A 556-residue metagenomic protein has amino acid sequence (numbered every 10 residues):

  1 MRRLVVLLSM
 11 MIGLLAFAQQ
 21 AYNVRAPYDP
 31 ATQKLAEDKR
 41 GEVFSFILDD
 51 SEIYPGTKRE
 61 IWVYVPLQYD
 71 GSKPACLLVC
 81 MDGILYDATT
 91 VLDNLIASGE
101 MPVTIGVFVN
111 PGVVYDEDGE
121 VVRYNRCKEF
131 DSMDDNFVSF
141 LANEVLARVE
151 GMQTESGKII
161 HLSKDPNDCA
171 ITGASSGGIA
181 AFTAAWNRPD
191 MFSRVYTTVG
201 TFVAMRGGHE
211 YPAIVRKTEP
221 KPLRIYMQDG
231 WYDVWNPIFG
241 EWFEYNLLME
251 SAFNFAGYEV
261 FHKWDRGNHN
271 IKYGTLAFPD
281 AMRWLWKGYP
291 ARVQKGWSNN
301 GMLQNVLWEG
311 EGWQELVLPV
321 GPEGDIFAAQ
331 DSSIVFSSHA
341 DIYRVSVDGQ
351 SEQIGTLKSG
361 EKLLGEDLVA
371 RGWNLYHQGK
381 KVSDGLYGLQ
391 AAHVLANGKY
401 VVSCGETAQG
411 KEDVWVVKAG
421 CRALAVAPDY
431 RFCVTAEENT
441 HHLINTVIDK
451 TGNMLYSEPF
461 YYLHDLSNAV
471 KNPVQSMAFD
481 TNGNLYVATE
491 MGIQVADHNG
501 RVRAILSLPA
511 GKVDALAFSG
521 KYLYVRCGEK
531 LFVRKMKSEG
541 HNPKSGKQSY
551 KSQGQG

Functional and structural regions predicted by a protein language model:
S9-A18: Hydrophobic h-region of N-terminal signal peptides that target proteins for export in Gram-negative bacteria
Q19-W297: Non-catalytic cap/lid and distal C-terminal segments of serine-dependent acyl enzymes
P111, H339, G372-N374, C404-G405 (+5 more regions): Short loop/turn segments immediately following the C-termini of beta-strands
V293-G312, C404-A408, G452-M454, K544 (+1 more regions): Blade/loop signatures of beta-propeller domains
N299-M302, G312-A340: Beta-strand-rich domains and repeat architectures in extracellular enzymes and scaffolds, especially beta-propellers
Q314-V317, E352-L357, V382-G385, W415 (+3 more regions): Beta-propeller fold detector
P319-D331, L357-N374, D384-C404, V414-C433 (+3 more regions): Beta-rich, blade/repeat-based domains predominating in secreted/periplasmic proteins but also intracellular
T446-N453, K535-N542: Short loop/turn segments immediately following beta-strands, especially the blade-tip and inter-blade linker loops
